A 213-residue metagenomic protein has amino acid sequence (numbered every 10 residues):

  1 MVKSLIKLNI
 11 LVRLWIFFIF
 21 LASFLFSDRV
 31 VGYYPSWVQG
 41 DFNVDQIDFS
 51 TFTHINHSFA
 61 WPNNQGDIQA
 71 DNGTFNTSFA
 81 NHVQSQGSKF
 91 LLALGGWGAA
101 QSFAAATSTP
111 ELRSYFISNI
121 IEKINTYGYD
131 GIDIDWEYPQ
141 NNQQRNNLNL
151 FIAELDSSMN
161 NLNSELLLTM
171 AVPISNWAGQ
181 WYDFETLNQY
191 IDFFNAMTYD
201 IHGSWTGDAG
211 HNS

Functional and structural regions predicted by a protein language model:
M1-V12: N-terminal secretory signal peptides that target proteins for export/translocation
N9, W15-S27: Hydrophobic h-region of N-terminal signal peptides that target proteins for export in Gram-negative bacteria
D28-I124: Glycan-recognition patch characteristic of GH18 chitinases/ENGases and related GlcNAc/peptidoglycan-binding proteins
R29-V31, H54-N56, K89-A93, D130-D133 (+2 more regions): Structural preference for beta-strand elements that scaffold enzyme active sites
V31, N64-T74, Y138-S213: Substrate-binding surface in catalytic domains of secreted glycosidases
S58, H82-Q86, N119-Y127, D135 (+3 more regions): Structured segments of extracytoplasmic/periplasmic soluble domains in secreted or envelope-associated proteins
F59, L94-G98, Y127-W136, N195-G203: Short, small-residue-rich loop/turn micro-motifs
S102-A105, D135-N142: Short interface patches used for recognition in eukaryotic signaling and trafficking proteins
